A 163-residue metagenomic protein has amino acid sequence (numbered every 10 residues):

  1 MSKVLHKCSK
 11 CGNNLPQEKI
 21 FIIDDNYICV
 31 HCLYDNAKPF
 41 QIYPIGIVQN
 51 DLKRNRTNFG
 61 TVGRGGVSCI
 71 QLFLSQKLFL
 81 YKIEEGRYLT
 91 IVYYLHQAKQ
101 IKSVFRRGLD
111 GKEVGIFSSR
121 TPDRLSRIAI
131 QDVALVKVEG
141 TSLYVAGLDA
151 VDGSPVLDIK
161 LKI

Functional and structural regions predicted by a protein language model:
M1-A129, T141-I163: Mixed-charge, low-complexity intrinsically disordered regions
Q49, V133-V136: Conserved positions in beta-strands of structured domains
